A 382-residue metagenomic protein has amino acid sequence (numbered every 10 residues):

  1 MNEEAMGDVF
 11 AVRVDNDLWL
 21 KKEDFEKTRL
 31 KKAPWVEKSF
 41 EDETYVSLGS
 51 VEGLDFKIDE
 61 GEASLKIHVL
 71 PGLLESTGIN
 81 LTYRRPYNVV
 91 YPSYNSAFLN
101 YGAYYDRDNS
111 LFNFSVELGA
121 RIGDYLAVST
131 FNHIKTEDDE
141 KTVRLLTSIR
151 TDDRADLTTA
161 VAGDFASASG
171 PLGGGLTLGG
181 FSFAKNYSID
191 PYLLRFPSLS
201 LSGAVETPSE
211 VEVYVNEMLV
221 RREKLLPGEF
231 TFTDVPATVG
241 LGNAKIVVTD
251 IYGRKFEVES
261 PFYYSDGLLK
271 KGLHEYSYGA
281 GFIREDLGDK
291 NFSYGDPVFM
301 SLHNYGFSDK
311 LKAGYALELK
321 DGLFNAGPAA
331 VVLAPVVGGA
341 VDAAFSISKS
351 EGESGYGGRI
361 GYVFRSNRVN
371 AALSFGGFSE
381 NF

Functional and structural regions predicted by a protein language model:
M1-F10: Eukaryote-biased recognition of intrinsically disordered, low-complexity regulatory segments
V12-L20, V235-L241: Short Pro-Gly-centered beta-turn/loop motif in secreted/extracellular proteins
D17-K31: Amphipathic, non-transmembrane alpha-helical segments in extracytoplasmic/periplasmic proteins
P34-G272, P328-A334, D342-F382: Outer-membrane beta-barrel channel domains
K271-H303: Compositionally biased low-complexity segments at domain edges in trafficked proteins and select soluble regulators
K312-A316, A343: Short catalytic-loop micro-motif centered on adjacent basic/acidic residues
